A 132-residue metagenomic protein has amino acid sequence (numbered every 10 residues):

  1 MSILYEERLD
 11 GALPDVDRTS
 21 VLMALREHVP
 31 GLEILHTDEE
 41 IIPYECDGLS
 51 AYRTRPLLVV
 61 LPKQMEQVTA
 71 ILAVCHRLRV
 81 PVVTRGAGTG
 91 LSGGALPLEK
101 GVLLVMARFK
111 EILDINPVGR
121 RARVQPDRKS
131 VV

Functional and structural regions predicted by a protein language model:
M1-R85, G90-V132: Noncatalytic alpha-helical scaffold of FAD-dependent oxidoreductases
